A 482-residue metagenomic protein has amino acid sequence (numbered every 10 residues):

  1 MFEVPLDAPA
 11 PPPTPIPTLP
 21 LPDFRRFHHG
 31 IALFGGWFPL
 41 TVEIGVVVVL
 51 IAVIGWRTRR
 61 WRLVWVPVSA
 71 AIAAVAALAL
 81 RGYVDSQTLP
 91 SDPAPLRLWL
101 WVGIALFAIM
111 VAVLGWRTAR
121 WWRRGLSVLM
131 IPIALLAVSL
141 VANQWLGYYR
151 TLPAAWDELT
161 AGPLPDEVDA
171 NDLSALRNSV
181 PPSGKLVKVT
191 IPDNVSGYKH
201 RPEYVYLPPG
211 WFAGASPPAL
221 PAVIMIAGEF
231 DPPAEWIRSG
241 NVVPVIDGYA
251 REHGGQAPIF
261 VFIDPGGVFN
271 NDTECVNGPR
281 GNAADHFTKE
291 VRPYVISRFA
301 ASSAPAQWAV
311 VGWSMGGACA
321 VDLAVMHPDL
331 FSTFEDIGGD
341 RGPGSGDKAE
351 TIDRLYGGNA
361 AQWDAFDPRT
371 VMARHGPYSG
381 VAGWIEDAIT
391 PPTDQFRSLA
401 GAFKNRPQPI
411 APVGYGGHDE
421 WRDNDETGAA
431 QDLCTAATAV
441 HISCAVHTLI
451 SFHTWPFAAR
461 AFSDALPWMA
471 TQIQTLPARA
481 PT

Functional and structural regions predicted by a protein language model:
F2-T482: Non-catalytic cap/lid and distal C-terminal segments of serine-dependent acyl enzymes
